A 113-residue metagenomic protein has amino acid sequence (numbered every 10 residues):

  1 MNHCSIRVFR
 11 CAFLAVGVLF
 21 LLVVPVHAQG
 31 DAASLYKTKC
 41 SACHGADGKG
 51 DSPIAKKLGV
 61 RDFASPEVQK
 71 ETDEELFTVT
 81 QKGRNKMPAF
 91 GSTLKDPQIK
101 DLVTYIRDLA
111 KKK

Functional and structural regions predicted by a protein language model:
N2-V16: Bacterial N-terminal signal peptides that target proteins for export
F20-L35, P66: Electrostatic cytochrome c docking/interface patches
G30-L58, R84-P88, L109-K113: Periplasmic/extracellular electron-transfer cofactor-ligation site, primarily the c-type cytochrome heme-c attachment
A55-F63, F77-Q81: Solvent-exposed helix-loop boundary motif
R61-E74, F90-I99: Electron-transfer interface patches adjacent to heme c in soluble/periplasmic c-type cytochromes and di-/multiheme
Q69-N85: Short Fe-S-cluster ligation motifs
V79-T80, G91-K113: C-terminal capping alpha-helices of c-type cytochrome domains
